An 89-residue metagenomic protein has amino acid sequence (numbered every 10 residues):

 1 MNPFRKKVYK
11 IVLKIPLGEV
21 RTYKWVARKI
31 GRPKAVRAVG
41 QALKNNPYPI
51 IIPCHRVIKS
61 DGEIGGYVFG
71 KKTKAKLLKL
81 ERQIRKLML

Functional and structural regions predicted by a protein language model:
M1-L89: Nucleic acid-binding interface residues in structured DNA/RNA-binding domains, emphasizing the DNA-engaging scaffolds
